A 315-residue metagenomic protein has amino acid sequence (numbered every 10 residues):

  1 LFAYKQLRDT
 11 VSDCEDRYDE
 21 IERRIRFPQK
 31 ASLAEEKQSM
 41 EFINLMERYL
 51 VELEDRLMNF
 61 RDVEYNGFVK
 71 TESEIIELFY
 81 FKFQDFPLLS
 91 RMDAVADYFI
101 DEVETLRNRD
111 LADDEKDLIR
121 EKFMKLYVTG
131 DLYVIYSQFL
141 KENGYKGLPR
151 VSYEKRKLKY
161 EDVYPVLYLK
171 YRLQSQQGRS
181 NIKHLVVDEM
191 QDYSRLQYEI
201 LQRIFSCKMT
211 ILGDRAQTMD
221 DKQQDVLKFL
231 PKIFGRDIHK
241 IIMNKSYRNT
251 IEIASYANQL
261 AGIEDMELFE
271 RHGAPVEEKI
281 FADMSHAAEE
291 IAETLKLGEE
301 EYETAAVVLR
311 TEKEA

Functional and structural regions predicted by a protein language model:
L1-L185, Q191-I200: Alpha-helical nucleic-acid-binding subdomain of P-loop helicases immediately C-terminal to the Walker A/P-loop
F2-S12, G144-R150, E154, Y171-H184 (+1 more regions): Conserved helicase motor core of SF1/SF2 NTP-dependent helicases
